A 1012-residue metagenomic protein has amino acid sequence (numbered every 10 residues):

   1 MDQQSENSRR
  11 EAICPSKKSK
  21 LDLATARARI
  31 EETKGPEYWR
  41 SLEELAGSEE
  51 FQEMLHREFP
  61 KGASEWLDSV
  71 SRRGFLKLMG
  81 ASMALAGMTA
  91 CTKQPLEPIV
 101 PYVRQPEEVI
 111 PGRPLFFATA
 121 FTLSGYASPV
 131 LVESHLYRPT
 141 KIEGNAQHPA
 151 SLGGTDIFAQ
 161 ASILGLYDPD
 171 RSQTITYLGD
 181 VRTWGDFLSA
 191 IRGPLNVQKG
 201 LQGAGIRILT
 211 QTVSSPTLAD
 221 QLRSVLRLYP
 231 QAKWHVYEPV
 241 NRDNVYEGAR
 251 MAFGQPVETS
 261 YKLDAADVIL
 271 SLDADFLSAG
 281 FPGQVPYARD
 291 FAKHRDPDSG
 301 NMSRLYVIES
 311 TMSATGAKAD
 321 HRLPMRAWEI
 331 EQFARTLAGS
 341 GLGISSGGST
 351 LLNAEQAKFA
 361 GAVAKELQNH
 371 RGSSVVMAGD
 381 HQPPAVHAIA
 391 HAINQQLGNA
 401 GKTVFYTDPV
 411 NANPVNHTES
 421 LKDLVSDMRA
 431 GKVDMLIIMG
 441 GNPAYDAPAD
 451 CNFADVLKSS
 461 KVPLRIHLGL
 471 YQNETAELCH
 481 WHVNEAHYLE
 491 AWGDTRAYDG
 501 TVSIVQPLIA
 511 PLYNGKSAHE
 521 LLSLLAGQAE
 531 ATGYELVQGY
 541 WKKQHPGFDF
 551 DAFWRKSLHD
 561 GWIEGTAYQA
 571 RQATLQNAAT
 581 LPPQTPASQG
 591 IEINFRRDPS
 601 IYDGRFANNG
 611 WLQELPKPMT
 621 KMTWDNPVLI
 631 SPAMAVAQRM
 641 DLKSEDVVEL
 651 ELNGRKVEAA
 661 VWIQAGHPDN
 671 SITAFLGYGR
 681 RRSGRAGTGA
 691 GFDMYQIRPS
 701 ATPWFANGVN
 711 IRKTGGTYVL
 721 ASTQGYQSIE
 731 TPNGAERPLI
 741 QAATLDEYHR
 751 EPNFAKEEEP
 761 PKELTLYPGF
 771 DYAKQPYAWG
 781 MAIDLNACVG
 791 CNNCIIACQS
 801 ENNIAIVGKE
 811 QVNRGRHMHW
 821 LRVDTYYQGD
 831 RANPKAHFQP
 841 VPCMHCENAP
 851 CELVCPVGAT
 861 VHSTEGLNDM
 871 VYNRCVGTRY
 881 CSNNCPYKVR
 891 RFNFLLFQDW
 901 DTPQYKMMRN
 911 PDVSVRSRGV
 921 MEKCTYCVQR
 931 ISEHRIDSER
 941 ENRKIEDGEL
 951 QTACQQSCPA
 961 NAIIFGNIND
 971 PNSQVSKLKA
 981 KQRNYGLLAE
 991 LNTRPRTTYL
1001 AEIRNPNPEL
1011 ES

Functional and structural regions predicted by a protein language model:
M1-G361, D598, L615-P616, M622-N626 (+4 more regions): N-terminal export/assembly segments and adjacent metallocofactor-ligating motifs of anaerobic energy-metabolism
W66, P511-A570, D646, E810: N-terminal leader/propeptide and maturation segments of large enzyme subunits in energy/redox metabolism and hydrolases
R207-L209, I269-L272, V375-M377, D434-G440 (+3 more regions): Structural motif
A279-N301, P448-R465, T501-I504: A short, gly/pro- and small-residue-rich
K293, Y471-V505, H817-M818, V823 (+1 more regions): Flexible glycine/proline-rich, aromatic-decorated loop/lid segments
H321-R429, K543-F550, W554: Active-site phosphate/pyrophosphate-binding segments
G431, Y445-E490: Hydrophobic alpha/beta core scaffold segments
K543-M622: Long, low-complexity segments enriched in small/aliphatic residues
